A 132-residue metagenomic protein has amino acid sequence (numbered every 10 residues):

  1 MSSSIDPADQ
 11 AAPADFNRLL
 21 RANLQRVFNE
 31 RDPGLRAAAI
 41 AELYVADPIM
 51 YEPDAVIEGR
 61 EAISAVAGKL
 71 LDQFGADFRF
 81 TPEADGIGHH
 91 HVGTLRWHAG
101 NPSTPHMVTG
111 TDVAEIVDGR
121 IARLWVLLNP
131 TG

Functional and structural regions predicted by a protein language model:
M1-G132: C-terminal and inter-domain tail/linker signature
